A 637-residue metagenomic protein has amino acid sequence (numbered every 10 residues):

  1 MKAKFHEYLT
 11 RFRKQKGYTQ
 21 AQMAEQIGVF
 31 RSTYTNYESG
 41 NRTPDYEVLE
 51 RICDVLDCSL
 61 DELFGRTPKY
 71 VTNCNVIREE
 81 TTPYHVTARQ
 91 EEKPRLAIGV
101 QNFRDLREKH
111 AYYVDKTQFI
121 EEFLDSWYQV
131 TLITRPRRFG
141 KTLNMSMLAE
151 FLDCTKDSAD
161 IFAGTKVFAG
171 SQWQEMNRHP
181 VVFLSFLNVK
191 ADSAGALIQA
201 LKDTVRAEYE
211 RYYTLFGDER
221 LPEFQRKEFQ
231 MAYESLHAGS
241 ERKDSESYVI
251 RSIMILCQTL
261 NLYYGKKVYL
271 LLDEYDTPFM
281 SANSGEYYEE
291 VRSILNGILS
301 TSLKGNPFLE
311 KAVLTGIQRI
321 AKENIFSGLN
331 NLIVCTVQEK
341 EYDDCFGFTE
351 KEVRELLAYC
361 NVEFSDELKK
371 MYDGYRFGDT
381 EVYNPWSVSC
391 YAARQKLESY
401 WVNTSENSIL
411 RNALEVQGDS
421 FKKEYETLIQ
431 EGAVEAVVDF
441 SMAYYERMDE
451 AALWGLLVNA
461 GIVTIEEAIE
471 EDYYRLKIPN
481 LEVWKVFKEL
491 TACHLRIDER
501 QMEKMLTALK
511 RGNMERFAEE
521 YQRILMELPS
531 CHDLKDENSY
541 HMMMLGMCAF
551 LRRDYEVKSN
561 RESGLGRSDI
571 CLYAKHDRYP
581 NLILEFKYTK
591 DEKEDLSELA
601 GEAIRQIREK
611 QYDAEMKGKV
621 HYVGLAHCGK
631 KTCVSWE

Functional and structural regions predicted by a protein language model:
M1-Q15: A short, Lys/Arg-rich alpha-helix, primarily the initiator
G17-S39, R51: Short alpha-helical DNA-recognition segment
D45-E62: DNA major-groove recognition helix of helix-turn-helix/homeodomain DNA-binding modules
F64-A88: Short, charged recognition helix plus adjacent turn of helix-turn-helix-like nucleic-acid-binding domains
G99, D115, D153, D157-L215: P-loop NTPase motor core
Y209, S252-N261, E290-E310, Y612: Substrate-engagement module of ASCE P-loop NTPases
A321-L329, C335-Y391, E424-I429: Amphipathic alpha-helical segments of the small helical/lid subdomains adjacent to P-loop NTPase cores
L332-I333, Y383, V388-D613, T632-E637: Extended alpha-helical interface modules used as scaffolds for assembling large macromolecular complexes
